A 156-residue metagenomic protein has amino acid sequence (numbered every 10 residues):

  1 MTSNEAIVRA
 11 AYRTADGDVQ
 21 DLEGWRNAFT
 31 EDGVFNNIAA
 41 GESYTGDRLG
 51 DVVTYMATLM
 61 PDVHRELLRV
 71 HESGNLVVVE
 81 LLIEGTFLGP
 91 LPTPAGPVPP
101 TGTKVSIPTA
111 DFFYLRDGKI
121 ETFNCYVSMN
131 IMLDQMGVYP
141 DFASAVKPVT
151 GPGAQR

Functional and structural regions predicted by a protein language model:
M1-R156: C-terminal and inter-domain tail/linker signature
